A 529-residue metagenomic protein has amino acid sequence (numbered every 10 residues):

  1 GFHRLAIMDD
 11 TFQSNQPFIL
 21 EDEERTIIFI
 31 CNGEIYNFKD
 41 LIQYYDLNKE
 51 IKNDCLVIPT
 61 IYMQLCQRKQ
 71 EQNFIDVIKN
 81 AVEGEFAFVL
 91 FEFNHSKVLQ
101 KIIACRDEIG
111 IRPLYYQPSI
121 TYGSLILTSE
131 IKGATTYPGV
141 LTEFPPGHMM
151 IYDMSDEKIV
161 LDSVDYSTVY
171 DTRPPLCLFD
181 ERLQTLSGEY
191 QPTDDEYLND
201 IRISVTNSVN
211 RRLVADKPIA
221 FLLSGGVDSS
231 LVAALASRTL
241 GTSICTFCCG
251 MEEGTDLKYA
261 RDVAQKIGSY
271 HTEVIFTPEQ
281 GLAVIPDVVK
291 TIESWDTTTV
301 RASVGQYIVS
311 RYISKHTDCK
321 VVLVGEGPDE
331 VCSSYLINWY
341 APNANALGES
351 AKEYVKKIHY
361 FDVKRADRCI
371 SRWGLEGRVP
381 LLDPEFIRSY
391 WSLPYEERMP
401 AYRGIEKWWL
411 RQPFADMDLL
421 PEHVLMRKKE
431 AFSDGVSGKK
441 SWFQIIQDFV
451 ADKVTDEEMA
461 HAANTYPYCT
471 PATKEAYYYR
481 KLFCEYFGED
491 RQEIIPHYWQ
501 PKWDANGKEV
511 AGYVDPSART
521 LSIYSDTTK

Functional and structural regions predicted by a protein language model:
G1-F29, E34, Q72-P192, T206-N210 (+3 more regions): N-terminal glutamine amidotransferase
E21, C31-S96, L222, D228-A233 (+2 more regions): Short histidine
Y44-E50, R68-K69, A134-L141, P192 (+2 more regions): Short, polar/flexible loop-turn hinges at active-site or ligand-entry regions and domain interfaces
L47-E50, D156-S163, E493-I494: Short secondary-structure junctions
Y62-R68, S129-A134, V289-E293: Active-site loops of AMP-binding adenylate-forming
F93-S96, K101-I103, I111-L114, P118-I120 (+4 more regions): ATP-dependent adenylate-handling active sites, centered on carboxylate activation for C-N bond formation
S163-Y166, L420-A431: Conserved S-adenosyl-L-methionine
